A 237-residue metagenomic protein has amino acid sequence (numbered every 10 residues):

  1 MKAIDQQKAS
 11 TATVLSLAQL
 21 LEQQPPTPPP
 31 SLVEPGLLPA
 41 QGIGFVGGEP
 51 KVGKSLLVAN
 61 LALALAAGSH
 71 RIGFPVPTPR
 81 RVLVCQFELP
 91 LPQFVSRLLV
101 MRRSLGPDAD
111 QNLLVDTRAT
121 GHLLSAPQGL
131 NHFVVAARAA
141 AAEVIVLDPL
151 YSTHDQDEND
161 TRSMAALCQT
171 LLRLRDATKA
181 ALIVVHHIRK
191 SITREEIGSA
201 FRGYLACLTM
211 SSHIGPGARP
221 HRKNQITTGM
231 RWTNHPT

Functional and structural regions predicted by a protein language model:
M1-Q6: Interdomain "pre-motor" coupling segment immediately N-terminal to P-loop NTPase/helicase cores
Q7-V33: N-terminal pre-Walker A segment at the start of P-loop NTPase domains
A12, P28, E34, P50 (+4 more regions): Conserved inter-motif catalytic segment of the P-loop NTP-binding fold
A40-G44, P79-R80: Pre-Walker A (Motif I) flank of P-loop NTPase domains
F45-V46, K51, L56, C85 (+2 more regions): Phosphate-binding/switch region of NTP-binding enzymes
L57, L61: Hydrophobic positions on the alpha1 helix immediately C-terminal to the Walker A/P-loop
A64-P79, P90: Post-Walker A helix-loop "phosphate-sensing" segment adjacent to the P-loop in P-loop NTPases
